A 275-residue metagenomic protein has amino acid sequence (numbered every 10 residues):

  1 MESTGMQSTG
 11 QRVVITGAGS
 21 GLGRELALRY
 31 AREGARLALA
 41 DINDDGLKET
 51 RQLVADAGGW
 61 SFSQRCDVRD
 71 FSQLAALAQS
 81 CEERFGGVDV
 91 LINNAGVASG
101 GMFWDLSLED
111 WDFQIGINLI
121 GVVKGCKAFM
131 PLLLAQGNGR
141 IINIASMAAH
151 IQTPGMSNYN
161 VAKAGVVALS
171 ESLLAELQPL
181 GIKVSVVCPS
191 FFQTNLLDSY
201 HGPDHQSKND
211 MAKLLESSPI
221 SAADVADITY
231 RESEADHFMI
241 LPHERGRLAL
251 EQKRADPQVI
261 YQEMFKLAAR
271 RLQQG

Functional and structural regions predicted by a protein language model:
G19-S20: Conserved glycine-rich cofactor-binding loop
L26, E33, I151, S172-K183: Active-site-adjacent segment of SDR/Rossmann-fold oxidoreductases
D44-D45, R65-A76, L108: The beta1-alpha1 cofactor-binding region of Rossmann-like NAD(H)/NADP(H)-dependent oxidoreductases
M102-F103, S107-I115: Substrate-binding pocket helix/loop in short-chain dehydrogenase/reductase
C126, A162: Active-site helix of classical SDR
S146: Residue(s) in the substrate-gating loop at a strand-loop-helix junction that position the organic substrate next
P179-E244: SDR active-site lid
